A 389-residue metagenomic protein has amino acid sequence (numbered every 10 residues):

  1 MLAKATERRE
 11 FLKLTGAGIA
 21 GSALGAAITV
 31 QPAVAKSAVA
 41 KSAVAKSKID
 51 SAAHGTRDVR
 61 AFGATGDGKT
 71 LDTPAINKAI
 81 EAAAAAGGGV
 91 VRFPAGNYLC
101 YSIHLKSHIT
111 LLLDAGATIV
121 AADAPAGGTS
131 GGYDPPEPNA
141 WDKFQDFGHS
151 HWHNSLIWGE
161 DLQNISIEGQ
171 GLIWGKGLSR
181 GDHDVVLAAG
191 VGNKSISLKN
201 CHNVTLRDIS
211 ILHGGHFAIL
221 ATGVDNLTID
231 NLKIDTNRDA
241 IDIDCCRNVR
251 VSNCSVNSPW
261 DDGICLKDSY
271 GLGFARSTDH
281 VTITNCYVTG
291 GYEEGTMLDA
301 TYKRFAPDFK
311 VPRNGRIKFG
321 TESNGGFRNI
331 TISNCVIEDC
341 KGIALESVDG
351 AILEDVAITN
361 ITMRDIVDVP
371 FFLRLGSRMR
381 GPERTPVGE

Functional and structural regions predicted by a protein language model:
L2-E389: Extracellular/periplasmic carbohydrate-active domains that bind, remodel, or depolymerize complex polysaccharides
